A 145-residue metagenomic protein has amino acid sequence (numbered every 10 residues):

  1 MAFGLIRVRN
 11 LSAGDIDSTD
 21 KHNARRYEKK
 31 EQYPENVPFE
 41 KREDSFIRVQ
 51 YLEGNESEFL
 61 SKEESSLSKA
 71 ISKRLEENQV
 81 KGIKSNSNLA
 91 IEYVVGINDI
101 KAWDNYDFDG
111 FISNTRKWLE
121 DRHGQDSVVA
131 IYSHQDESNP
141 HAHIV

Functional and structural regions predicted by a protein language model:
M1-V145: N-terminal nicking endonuclease/strand-transfer module with a His-rich metal-binding environment and a catalytic Tyr
